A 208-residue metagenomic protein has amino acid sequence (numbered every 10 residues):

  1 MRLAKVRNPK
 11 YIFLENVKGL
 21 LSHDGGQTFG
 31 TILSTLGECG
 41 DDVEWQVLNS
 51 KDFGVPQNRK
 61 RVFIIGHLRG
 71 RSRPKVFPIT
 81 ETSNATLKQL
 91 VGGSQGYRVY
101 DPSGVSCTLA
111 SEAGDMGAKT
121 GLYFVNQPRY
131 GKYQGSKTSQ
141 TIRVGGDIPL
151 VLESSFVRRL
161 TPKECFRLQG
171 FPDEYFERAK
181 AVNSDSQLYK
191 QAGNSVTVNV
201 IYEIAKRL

Functional and structural regions predicted by a protein language model:
M1-K10: Glycine-rich S-adenosyl-L-methionine
K10-Y11, E44: The start of beta-strands in P-loop NTPase/AAA+ ATPase cores
Y11-N16, G193: Active-site beta-strand/loop signature of hydrolases that rely on acidic residues for catalysis
E15-K18, L48: Short strand-turn motif at the edge of the Rossmann-like AdoMet-binding core
G19-Q27: Acceptor-substrate binding/catalytic loop of class I
G26-E44: Conserved Class I S-adenosyl-L-methionine
E38-C39, W45-L208: Class I SAM-dependent DNA methyltransferase catalytic core with a primary bias toward cytosine-5 DNMT/HhaI-like enzymes
